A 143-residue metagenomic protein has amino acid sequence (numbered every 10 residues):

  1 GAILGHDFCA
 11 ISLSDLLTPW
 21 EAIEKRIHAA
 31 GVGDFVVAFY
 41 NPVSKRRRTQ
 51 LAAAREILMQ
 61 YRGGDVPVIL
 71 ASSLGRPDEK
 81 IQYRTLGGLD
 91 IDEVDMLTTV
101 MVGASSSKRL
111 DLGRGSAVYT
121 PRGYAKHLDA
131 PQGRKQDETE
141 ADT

Functional and structural regions predicted by a protein language model:
G1-V36: Class I SAM-dependent methyltransferase SAM-binding "motif I" and its flanking Rossmann-like core
V32-D142: A contiguous loop/helix-start segment that scaffolds small-molecule binding in enzyme catalytic cores
